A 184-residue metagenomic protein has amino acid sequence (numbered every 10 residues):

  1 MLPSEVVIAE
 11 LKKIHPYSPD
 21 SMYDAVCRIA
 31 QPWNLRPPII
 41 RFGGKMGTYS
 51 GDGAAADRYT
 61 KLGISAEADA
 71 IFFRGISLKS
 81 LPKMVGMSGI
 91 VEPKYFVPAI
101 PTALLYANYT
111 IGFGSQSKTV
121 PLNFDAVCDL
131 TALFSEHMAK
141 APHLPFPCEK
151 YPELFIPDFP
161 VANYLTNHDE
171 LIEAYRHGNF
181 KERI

Functional and structural regions predicted by a protein language model:
M1-D169: Catalytic phosphate-handling regions of large nucleic-acid enzymes and associated NTPases
F180-I184: Gly/Lys-enriched N-terminal cap/neck module of very large, oligomeric protein machines
